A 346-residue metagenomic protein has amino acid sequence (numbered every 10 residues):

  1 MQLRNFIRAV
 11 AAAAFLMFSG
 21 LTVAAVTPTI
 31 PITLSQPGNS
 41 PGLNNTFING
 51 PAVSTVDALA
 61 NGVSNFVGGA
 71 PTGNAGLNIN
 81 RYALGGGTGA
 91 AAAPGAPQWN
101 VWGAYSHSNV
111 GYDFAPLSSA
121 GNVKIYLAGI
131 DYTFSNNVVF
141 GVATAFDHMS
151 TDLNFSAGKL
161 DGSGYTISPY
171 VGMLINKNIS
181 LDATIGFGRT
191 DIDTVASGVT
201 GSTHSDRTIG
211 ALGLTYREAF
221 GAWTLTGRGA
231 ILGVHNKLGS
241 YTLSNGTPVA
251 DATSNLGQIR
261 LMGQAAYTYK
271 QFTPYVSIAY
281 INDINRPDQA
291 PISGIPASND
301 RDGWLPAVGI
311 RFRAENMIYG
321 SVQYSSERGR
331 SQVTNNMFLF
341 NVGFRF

Functional and structural regions predicted by a protein language model:
Q2-F6, A12-L16, V23-N122, Y126: Outer-membrane translocation/initiation segment of Type V secreted surface proteins
N5-I7, A11, L84, G210 (+2 more regions): Sequence-pattern detector for short linear motifs and compositional/periodic biases rather than a specific fold
A14-T22, N137, N178: Short hydrophobic alpha-helical membrane-anchoring segments
V26-S35, Q98-F346: Membrane translocator/pore-forming domains, dominated by Gram-negative outer-membrane beta-barrels
